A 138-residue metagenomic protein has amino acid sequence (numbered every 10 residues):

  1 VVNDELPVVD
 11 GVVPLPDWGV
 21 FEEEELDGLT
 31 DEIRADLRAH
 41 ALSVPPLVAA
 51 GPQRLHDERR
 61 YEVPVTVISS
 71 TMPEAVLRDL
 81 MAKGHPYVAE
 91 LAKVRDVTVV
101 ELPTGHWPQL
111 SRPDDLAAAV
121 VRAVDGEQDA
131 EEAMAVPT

Functional and structural regions predicted by a protein language model:
V1-E22: Serine-dependent carboxylesterase/thioesterase catalytic core of lipase-like alpha/beta-hydrolase/SGNH enzymes
V9-P14, D27, E90-D96: Short amphipathic alpha-helical segments, especially helix-boundary/capping motifs
F21-E22, L37, L91, D125: Generic structural signal of hydrophobic/aromatic residues within well-ordered alpha-helices of folded domains
F21-E25, T104: Active-site rim elements
E24-H40: A contiguous pocket-lining binding segment that forms or flanks enzyme active sites
E32, L42-P103, W107, D114: Conserved serine/cysteine hydrolase catalytic core
A39-S43, R122: Residues within well-ordered alpha-helical secondary structure of globular protein domains
V94-T138: Catalytic active-site module of serine/aspartate enzymes centered on a nucleophile-bearing elbow/loop
